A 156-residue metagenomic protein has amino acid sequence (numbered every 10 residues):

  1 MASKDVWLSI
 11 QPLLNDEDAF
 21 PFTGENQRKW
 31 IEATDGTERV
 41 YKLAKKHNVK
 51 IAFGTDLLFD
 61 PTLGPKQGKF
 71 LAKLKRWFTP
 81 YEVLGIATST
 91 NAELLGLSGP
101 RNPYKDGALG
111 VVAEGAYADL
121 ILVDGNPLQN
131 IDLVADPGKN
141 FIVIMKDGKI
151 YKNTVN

Functional and structural regions predicted by a protein language model:
M1-R39, A52, L57-L58, R101 (+1 more regions): Active-site core of metal-dependent hydrolases
T34-L122, N126-P127: His/Asp/Glu-enriched, well-ordered alpha-helical/loop segment that forms or immediately abuts the divalent-metal
Y104-K105, P137-K139: Short, small/polar residue-rich loop motifs at catalytic or cofactor-binding pockets
L128-L133: Short, Lys/Arg- and Gly-enriched loop/turn segments at beta-strand edges
I144: Short aromatic-centered micro-motifs
D147-G148: Glycine-centered positions in the ABC transporter ATPase nucleotide-binding domain
